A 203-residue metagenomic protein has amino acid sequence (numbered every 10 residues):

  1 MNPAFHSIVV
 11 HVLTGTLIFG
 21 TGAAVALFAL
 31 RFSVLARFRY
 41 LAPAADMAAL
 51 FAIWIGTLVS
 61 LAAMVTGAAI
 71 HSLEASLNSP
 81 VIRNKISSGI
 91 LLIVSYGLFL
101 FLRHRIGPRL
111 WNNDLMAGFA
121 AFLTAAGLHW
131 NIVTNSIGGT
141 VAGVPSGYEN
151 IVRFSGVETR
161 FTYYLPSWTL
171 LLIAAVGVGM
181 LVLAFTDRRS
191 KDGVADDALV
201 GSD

Functional and structural regions predicted by a protein language model:
M1-D203: Polytopic transmembrane helical bundles with strong interfacial aromatic enrichment
